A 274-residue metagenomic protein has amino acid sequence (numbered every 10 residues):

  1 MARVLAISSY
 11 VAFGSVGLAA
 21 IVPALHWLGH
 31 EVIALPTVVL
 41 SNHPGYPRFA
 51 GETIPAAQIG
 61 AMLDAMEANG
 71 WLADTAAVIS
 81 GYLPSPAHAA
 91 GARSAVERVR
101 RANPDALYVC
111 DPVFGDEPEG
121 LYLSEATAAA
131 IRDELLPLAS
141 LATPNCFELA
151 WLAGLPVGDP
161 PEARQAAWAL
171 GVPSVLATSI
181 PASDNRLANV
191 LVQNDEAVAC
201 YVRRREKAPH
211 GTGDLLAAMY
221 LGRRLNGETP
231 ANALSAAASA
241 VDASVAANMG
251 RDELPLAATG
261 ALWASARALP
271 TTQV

Functional and structural regions predicted by a protein language model:
M1-C110, F114-E117, A264-T272: Conserved N-terminal subdomain of the carbohydrate kinase-like
V11, V38-L40, P84, F114-D116 (+4 more regions): Glycine-rich beta-alpha junction loops
F49-I54, E125-A128, Q193-N194, R251: Short, hinge-like loop/turn segments at secondary-structure boundaries
L121-V198, K207, E228-A231: Conserved phosphate/ATP/ADP-binding segment of small-molecule kinases
R203-Y220, A233: Short glycine/threonine-rich catalytic loop with a Thr-x-Gly-x-Asp
A218-N226, S239, A243: Short glycine/serine- and small hydrophobic-enriched flexible loop segments
A231-V274: Charged C-terminal helix
